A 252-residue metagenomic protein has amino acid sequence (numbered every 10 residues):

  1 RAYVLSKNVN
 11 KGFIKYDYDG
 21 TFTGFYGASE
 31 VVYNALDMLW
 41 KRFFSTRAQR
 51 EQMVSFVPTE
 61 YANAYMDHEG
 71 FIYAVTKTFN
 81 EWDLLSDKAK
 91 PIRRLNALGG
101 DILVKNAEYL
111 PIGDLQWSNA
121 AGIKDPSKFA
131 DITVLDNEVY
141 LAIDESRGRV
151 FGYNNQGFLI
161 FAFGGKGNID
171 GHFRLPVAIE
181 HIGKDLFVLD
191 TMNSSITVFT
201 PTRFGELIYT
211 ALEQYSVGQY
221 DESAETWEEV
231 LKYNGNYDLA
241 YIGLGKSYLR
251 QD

Functional and structural regions predicted by a protein language model:
R1-Y248: Eukaryotic scaffold repeat domains enriched in small/polar residues
R250-D252: Alpha-helical linker/edge segments of TPR/alpha-solenoid repeat scaffolds and analogous pre-/post-domain helices
